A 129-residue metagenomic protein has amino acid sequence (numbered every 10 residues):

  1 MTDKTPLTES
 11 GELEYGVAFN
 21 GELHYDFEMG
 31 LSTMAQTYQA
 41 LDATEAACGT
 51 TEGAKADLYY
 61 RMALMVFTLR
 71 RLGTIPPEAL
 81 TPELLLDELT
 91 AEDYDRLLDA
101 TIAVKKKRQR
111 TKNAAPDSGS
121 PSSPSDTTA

Functional and structural regions predicted by a protein language model:
T2-A129: Short, surface-exposed, charged amphipathic helix/loop patches that serve as local interaction elements
